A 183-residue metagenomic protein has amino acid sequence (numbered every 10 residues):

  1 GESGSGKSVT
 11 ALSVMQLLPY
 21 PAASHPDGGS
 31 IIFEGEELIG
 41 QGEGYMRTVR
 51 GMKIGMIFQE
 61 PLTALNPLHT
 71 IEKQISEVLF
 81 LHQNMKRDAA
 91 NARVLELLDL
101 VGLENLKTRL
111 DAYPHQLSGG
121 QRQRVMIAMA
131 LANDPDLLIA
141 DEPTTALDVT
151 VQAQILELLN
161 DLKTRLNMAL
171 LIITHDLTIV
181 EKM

Functional and structural regions predicted by a protein language model:
H25-E37: Conserved ABC transporter NBD signature motif
E37, A89-T108: Conserved ABC ATPase "signature" region
L38-G55, K73, L81, R87: ABC ATPase NBD coupling module
A112-L117, Q121: Conserved ABC ATPase signature
A132-D136: A short, proline-enriched helix->beta-strand linker immediately N-terminal to the Walker B motif in ABC-type P-loop
L138-D141: Catalytic Walker B motif of ABC-type/P-loop ATPase nucleotide-binding domains
A153-L166, T178: Helical segment within the ABC ATPase nucleotide-binding domain
